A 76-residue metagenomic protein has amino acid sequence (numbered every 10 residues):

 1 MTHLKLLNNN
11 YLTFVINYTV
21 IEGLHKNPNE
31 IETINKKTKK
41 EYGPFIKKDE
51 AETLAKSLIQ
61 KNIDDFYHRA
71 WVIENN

Functional and structural regions predicted by a protein language model:
M1-E32, T53, R69-V72: Short N-terminal "domain-start" leader segments that mark the transition from disordered tails or signal peptides into
T2, K39-Y42, K48, E52-N76: Short, mixed-charge low-complexity intrinsically disordered segments
T33-T38: Short glycine/proline- and charge-enriched loop/turn segments that cap or connect secondary-structure elements
